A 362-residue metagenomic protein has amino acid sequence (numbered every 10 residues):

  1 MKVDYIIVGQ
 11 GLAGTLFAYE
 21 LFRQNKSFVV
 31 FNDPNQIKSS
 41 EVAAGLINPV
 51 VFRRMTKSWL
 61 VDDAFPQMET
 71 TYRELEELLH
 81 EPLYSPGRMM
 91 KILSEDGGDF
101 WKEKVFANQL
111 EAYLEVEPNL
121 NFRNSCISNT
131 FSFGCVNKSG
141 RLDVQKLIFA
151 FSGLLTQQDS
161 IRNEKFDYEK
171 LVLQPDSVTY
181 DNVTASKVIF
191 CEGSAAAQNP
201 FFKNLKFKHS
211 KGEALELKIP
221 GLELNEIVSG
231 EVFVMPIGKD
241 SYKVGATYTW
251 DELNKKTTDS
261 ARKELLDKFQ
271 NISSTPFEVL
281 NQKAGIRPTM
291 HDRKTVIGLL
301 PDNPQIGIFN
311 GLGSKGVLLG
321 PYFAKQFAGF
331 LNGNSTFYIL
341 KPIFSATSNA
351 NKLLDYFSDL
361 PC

Functional and structural regions predicted by a protein language model:
M1-G11: Beta1/beta-strand and adjacent pyrophosphate-binding region of the FAD-binding site in flavoprotein oxidoreductases
A13-Q24, L46, V51, H80-Y84 (+1 more regions): Active-site substrate-recognition segment that forms the wall of the catalytic cavity or substrate channel
F22-E41: Glycine-rich FAD pyrophosphate-binding loop
G45-S125: Dinucleotide-binding Rossmann-like beta1-alpha1 core, especially the glycine-rich loop that anchors the ADP
M55-M68, G134-A150, K256-A261, L318: Short beta-strand to alpha-helix junction loop
G134-K187, C191-A195, P321: Helical element adjacent to the flavin cofactor pocket in flavoenzyme catalytic cores
N281-C362: C-terminal catalytic lobe of FAD-dependent flavoproteins
